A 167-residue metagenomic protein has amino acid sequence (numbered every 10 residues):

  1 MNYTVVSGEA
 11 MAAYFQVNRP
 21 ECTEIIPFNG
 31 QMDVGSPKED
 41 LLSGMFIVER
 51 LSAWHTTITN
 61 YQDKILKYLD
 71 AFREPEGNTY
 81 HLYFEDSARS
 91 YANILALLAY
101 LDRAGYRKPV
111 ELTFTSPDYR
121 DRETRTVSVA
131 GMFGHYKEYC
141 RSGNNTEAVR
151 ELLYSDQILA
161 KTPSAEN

Functional and structural regions predicted by a protein language model:
M1-N2, T23, E76-T79, K108: Short coil/turn segments at beta-strand junctions that form active-site/ligand-binding loops
M1-N60: A structured, charge-rich N-terminal accessory region that forms the first stable segment of a protein and links
S7-A10, G30, E85-S87, T115-P117: An acidic- and aromatic-residue-enriched active-site/binding cleft used to recognize and process polar
A13-V17, P37-K38, S90-L98, R122-R125: A short acidic (Asp/Glu
C22, A96-P109: A short alpha->loop->secondary-structure connector
W54-A96: Long, hydrophobic/aromatic-enriched structural stretches that serve as scaffold segments
T113-G131: Short, conserved secondary-structure transition motifs
R125-N167: A conserved mid-domain beta-alpha-beta active-site/ligand-binding segment of alpha/beta enzyme cores
